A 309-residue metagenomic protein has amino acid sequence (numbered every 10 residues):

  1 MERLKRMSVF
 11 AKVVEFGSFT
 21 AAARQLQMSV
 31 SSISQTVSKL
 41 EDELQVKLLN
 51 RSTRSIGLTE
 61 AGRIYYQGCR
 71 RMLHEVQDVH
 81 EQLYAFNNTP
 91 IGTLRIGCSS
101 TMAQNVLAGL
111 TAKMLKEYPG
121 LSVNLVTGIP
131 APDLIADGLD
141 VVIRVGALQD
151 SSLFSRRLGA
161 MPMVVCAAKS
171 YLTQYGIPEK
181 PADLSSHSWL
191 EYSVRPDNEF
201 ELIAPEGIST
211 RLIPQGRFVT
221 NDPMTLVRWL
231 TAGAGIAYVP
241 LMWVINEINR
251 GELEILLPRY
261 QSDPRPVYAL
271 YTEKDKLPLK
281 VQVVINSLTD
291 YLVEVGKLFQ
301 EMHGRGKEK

Functional and structural regions predicted by a protein language model:
K12-Q27: Short helix-boundary/capping micro-motifs
E41-E60: A short LG(V/I)-centered, amphipathic sequence patch enriched for acidic residue(s) preceding the LG motif
T53-I56, R63, H74-G97: Short helix-loop hinge/linker segments at domain boundaries
Q67, L241, I245-N246, R250 (+1 more regions): C-terminal effector-binding regulatory domain of bacterial HTH transcription factors
I91-F154, E301-G304: Central regulatory/effector-binding core of bacterial HTH transcription factors
S152-M163, A167-L190: Flexible hinge/capping segments at coil-to-helix
S188-I208: Secondary-structure junction motif
R211-I255, S262, Q282-I285, V293-V295: Hydrophobic hinge/microswitch elements
